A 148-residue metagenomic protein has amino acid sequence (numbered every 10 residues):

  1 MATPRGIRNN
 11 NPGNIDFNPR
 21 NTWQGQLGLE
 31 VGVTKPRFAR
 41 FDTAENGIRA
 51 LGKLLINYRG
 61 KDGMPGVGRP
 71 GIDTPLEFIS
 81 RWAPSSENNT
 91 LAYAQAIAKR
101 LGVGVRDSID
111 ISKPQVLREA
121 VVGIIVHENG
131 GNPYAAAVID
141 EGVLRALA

Functional and structural regions predicted by a protein language model:
M1-A148: Cell-wall polysaccharide-cleaving catalytic domain and substrate-binding groove, primarily in peptidoglycan/chitin
